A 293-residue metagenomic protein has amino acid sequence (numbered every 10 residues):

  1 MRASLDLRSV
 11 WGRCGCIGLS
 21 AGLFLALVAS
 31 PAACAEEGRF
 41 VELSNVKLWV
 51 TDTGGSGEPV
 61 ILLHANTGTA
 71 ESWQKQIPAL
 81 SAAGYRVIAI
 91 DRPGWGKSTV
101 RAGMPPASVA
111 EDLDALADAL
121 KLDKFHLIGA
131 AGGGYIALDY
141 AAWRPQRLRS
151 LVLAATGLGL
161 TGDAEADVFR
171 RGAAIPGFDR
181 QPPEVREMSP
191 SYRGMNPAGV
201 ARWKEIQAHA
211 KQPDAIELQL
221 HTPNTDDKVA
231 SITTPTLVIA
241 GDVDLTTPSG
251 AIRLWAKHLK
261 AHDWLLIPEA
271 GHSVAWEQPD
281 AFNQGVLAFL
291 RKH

Functional and structural regions predicted by a protein language model:
R2-V60, A82-Y85, R291-H293: Alpha/beta-hydrolase fold catalytic core
V46-T99: Conserved HGGG/HGGXW glycine-rich cap/lid loop of the alpha/beta-hydrolase fold
A82, A89-G129, Q284: Active-site loop/oxyanion-hole signature of alpha/beta-hydrolase fold enzymes
G129, G133, A137: Gly/Ala-rich beta-loop-alpha elbow adjacent to hydrolase catalytic centers
L138-W143, R149-F178: Flexible "cap/lid" loop of the alpha/beta hydrolase fold
G162-A166, I175-S231: Conserved alpha/beta-hydrolase catalytic His-Asp/Glu region
T236-A270, W276: Conserved loop-alpha-helix segment in the C-terminal half of the alpha/beta-hydrolase fold that carries the catalytic
W276-A288: Post-His helix in hydrolase/transferase enzymes
